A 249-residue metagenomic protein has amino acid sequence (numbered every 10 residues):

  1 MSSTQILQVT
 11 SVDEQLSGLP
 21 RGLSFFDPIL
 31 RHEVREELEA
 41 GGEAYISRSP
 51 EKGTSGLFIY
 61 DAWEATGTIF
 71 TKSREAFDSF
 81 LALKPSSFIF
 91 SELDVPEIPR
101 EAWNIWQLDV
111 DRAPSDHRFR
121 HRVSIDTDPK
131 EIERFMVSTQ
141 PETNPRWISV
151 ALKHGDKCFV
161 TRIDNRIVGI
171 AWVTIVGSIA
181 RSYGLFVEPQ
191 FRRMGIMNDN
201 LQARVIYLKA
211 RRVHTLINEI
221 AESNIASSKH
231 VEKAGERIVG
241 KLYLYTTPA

Functional and structural regions predicted by a protein language model:
M1-K84, P141-P145: N-terminal charged segments
G42-E43, P85-S86, D156, V213: Short, high-confidence coil segments that cap the C-terminus of an alpha-helix and link into the following beta-strand
K52-S55, R166-G169, A226: Glycine-rich acetyl-CoA-binding "A-motif" of GNAT/NAT acetyltransferases
G53-R120, L242-P248: Acyl-donor-binding surface of acyltransferase catalytic domains
Y60-W63, Q140-P189: A conserved beta-strand-loop-helix scaffold within acyl/acetyltransferase catalytic domains
S73-L83, V187, R193-A210, I225 (+1 more regions): Conserved acetyl-CoA-binding loop-helix of GNAT-fold acetyltransferases
Q107-Q140: Surface-exposed beta-loop interaction hotspot
S182, T215-I220: Conserved hydrophobic beta-strand within the GNAT/NAT acetyltransferase core sheet that lines the active-site cleft
